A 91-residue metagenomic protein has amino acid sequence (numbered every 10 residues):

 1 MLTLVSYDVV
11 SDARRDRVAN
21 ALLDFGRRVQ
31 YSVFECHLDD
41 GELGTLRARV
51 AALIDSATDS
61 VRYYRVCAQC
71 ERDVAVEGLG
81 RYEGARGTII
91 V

Functional and structural regions predicted by a protein language model:
M1-E42: Extended, hydrophobic alpha-helical segments
D12-A13, F25, T45, S60-Y63 (+1 more regions): Intrinsically disordered, low-complexity sequence elements enriched in Ser/Thr/Gly/Pro
R14, N20-A21, L46, E77 (+2 more regions): Short leucine-rich amphipathic alpha-helices used at interfaces
L22-G26, V50-A51, E71: A broad, low-specificity signal for short, low-complexity segments enriched in glycine/proline and polar/charged
Q30, E35-S60: Short, intrinsically disordered low-complexity segments
A52-V91: C-terminal structural segments of small proteins and small subunits
